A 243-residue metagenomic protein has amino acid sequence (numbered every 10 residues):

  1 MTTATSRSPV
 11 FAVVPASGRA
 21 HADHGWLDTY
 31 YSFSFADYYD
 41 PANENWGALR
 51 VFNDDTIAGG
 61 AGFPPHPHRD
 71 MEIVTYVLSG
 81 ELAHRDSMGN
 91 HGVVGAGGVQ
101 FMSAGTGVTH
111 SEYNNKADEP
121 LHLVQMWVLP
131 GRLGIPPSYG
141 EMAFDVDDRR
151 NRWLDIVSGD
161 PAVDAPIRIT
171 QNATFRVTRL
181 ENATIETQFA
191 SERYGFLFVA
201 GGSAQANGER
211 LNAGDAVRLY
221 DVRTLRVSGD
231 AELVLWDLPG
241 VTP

Functional and structural regions predicted by a protein language model:
M1-P243: Jelly-roll (double-stranded beta-helix
